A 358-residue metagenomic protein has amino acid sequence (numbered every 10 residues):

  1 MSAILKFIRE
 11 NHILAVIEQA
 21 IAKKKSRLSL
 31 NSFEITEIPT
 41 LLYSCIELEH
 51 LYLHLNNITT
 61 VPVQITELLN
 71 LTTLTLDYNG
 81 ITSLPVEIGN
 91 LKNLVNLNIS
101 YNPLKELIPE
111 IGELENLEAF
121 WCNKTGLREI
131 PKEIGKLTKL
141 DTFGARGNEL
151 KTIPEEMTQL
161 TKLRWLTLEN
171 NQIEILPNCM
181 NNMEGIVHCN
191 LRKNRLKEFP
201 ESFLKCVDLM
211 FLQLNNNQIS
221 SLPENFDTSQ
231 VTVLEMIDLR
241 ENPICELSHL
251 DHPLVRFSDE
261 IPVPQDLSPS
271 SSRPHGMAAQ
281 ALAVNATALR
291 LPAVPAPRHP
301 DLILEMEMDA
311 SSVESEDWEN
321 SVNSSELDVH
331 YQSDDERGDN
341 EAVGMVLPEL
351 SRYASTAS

Functional and structural regions predicted by a protein language model:
M1-G147, K151-E169, E174-N178, N182-H188 (+3 more regions): The feature captures the LRR N-terminal capping module
